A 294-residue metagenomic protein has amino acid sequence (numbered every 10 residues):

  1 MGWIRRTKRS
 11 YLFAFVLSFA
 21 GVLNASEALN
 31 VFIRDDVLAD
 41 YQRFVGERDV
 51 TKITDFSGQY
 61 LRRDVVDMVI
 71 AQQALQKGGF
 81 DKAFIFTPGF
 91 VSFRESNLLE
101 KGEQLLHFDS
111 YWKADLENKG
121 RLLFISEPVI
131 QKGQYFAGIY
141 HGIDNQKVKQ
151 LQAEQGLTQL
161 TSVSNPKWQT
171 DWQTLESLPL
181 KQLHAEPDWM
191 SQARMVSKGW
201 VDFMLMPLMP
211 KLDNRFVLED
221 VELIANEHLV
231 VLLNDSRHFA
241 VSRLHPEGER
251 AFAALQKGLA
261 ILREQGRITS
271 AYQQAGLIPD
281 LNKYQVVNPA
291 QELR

Functional and structural regions predicted by a protein language model:
A20-V22: N-terminal signal peptide c-region/cleavage motif recognized by signal peptidases
E27-E117: Extracytoplasmic small-molecule ligand-binding "clamshell" domains of the periplasmic binding protein/Venus flytrap
Y60-Q76, I139-L178, Q192: Bilobed "Venus flytrap"/periplasmic-binding protein-like clamshell domains and structurally analogous long
T87-L157: Acidic, polar ligand-binding/catalytic clefts
L98-K101, F108-G120, F203-L223, L233: A ligand-binding cleft/hinge motif common to bilobed small-molecule-binding domains
R121-G133, D220-L233, K283-N288: Short beta-strand->loop
F136-Q152, N234-F252: A bilobed periplasmic-binding-protein/Venus flytrap-type ligand-binding module shared by bacterial periplasmic
Q169-T174, K257-R294: Ligand-binding clefts/hinges and TM-proximal coupling segments of bilobed small-molecule sensing domains
